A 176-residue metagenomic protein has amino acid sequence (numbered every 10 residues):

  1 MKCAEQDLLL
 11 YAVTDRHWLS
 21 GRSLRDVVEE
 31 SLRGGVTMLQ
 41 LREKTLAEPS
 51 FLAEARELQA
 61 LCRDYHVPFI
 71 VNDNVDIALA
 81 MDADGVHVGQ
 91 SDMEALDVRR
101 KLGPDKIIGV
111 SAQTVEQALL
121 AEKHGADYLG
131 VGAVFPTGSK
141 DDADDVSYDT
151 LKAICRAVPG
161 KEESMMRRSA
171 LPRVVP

Functional and structural regions predicted by a protein language model:
M1-M93, R100-D127, A143-V146, A153 (+2 more regions): Conserved N-terminal beta1-alpha1 strand-loop-helix module at the mouth
G138-D142: Short, glycine/charged-rich beta-strand-loop motifs at protein surfaces that mediate ligand recognition and catalysis
M165-M166, A170-V175: Cationic, amphipathic, low-complexity alpha-helical segments enriched in hydrophobics plus arginine/proline
